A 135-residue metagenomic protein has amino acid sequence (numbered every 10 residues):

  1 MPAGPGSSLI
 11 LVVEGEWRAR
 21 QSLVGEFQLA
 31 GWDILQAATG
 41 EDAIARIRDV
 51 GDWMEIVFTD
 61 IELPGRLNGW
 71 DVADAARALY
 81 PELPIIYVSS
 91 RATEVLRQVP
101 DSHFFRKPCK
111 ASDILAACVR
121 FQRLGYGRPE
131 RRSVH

Functional and structural regions predicted by a protein language model:
M1-V24, R48, D52-W53, E82 (+3 more regions): Non-catalytic signal-transmission and effector/linker regions of two-component phosphorelay proteins
V13-E14, A37, V57: Conserved sequence signature across two-component system core domains
G31-E41, R46: Short hydrophobic/Thr-rich beta-strand motif most characteristic of the beta2 strand and flanking loop of CheY-like
T39, L67-V72: Acidic catalytic/metal-coordinating carboxylates
D60-I61: Active-site residues of response regulator receiver
W70-E82: Short amphipathic alpha-helix used as the core "switch/output" element in two-component signaling
V88-S89: Hydrophobic/aromatic residues positioned on beta-strands within the core alpha/beta folds
